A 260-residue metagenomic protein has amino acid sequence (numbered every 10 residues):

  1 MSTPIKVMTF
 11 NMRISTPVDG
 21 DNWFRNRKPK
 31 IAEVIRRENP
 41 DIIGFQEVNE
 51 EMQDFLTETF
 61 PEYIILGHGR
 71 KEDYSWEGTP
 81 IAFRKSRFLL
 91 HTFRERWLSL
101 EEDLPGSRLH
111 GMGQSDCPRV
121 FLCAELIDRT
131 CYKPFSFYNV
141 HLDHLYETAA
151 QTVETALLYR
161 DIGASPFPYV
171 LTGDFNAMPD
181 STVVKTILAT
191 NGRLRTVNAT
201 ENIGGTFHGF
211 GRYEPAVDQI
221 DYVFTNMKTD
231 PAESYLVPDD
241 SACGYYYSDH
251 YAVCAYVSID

Functional and structural regions predicted by a protein language model:
M1-T59, R70-E77, F135, T155 (+1 more regions): N-terminal, active-site-proximal structural segment of metallo-dependent hydrolase catalytic domains
P4-P17, H91-R96, C123, P134-H144: Active-site-proximal beta-strand elements of phosphoester/diester hydrolases
T9, I42-Q46, G67, I81 (+4 more regions): Structural recognition of the beta-strand scaffold that forms the well-ordered cores of secreted hydrolase catalytic
M12, L142, D174-F175, Y251: Active-site metal-binding loops of divalent metal-dependent hydrolases
T16-D19, L98-G113, V140-A149: Surface-exposed cleft-lining segments at the edges of enzyme active sites
I42-P134, E233-V237: Structured beta-strand-rich core segments of catalytic domains in phosphoester-bond hydrolases
P118-Y138, T148-F175, V184-I187: His/acidic metal-ligating clusters that form di-metal
T148-A149, I162-Y169, N176-D260: Metal-dependent phosphoester-hydrolase catalytic domains
